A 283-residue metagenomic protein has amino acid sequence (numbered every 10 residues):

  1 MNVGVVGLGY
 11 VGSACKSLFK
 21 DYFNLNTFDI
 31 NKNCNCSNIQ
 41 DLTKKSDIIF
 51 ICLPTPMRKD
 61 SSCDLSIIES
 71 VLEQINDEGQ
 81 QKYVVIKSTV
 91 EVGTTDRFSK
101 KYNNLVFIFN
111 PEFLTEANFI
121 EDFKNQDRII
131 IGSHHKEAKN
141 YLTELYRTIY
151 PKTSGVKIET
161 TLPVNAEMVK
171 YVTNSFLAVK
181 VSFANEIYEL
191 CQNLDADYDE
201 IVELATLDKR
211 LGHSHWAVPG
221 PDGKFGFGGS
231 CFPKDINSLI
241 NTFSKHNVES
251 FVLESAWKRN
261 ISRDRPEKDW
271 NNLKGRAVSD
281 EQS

Functional and structural regions predicted by a protein language model:
M1-S283: Structural/interface elements that position substrates and couple domains in central-metabolism enzymes
